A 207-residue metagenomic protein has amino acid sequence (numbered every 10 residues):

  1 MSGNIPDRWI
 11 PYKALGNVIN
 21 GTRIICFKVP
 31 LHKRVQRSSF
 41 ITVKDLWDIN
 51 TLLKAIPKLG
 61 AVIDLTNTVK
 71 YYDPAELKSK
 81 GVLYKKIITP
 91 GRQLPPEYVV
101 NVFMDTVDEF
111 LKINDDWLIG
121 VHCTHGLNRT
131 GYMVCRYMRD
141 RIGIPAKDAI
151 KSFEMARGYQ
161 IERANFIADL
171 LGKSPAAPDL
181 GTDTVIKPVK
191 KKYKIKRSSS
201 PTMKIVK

Functional and structural regions predicted by a protein language model:
M1, K204-K207: A positional/structural detector of protein chain ends, strongest at the extreme C-terminus and weakly at the extreme
G3-G120, D140-P178: Cysteine-based protein phosphatase catalytic domain of the PTP/DSP
V99-V100, S200-T202: Serine/proline-rich low-complexity intrinsically disordered segments, especially terminal tails, linkers
W117-C135: A phosphate-binding catalytic loop at a beta-strand-loop-alpha-helix junction that coordinates phosphoryl groups
T130, S198-S200: Phospho-regulated RS/SR low-complexity segments
S174-K190: Intrinsically disordered, low-complexity regulatory segments enriched in Ser/Pro/Gln/Gly
P188-S198, I205: Intrinsically disordered, low-complexity regulatory segments of nuclear proteins
